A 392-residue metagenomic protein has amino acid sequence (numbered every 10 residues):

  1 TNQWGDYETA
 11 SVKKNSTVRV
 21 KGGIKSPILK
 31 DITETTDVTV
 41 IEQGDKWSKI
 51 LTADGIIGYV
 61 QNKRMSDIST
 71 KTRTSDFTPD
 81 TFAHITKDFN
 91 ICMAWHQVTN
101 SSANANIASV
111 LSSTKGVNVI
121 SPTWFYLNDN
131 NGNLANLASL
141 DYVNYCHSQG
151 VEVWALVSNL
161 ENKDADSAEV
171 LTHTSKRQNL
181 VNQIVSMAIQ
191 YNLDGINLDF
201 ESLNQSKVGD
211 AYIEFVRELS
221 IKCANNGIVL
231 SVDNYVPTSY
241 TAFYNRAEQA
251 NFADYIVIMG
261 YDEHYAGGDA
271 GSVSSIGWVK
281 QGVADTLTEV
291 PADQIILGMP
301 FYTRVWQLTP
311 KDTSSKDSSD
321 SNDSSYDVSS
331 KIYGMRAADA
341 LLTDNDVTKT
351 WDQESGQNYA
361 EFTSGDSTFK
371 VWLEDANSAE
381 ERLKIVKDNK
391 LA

Functional and structural regions predicted by a protein language model:
T1-G23, P27, D31, T39 (+1 more regions): Boundary regions of SH3-family modules and the immediately adjacent low-complexity/disordered segments in eukaryotic
T72-Q183: Glycan-recognition patch characteristic of GH18 chitinases/ENGases and related GlcNAc/peptidoglycan-binding proteins
R73-P79, F301-R382: Glycan-binding loop/region signatures in secreted carbohydrate-active enzymes
H96-V98, W124, A155-N159, F200-S202 (+3 more regions): A cross-domain feature marking catalytic cores of carbohydrate-active enzymes and several ubiquitous metabolic/repair
T99-T114, T174-Q190, T238-R246, E374-K387: Short, acidic/polar
I120, L198, I256, L297 (+1 more regions): Conserved, mostly hydrophobic/aromatic
I120-W124, A188-N204, S231, M259 (+1 more regions): Short acidic catalytic loops
N130-L134, N182, Q205-L342: Substrate-binding surface in catalytic domains of secreted glycosidases
